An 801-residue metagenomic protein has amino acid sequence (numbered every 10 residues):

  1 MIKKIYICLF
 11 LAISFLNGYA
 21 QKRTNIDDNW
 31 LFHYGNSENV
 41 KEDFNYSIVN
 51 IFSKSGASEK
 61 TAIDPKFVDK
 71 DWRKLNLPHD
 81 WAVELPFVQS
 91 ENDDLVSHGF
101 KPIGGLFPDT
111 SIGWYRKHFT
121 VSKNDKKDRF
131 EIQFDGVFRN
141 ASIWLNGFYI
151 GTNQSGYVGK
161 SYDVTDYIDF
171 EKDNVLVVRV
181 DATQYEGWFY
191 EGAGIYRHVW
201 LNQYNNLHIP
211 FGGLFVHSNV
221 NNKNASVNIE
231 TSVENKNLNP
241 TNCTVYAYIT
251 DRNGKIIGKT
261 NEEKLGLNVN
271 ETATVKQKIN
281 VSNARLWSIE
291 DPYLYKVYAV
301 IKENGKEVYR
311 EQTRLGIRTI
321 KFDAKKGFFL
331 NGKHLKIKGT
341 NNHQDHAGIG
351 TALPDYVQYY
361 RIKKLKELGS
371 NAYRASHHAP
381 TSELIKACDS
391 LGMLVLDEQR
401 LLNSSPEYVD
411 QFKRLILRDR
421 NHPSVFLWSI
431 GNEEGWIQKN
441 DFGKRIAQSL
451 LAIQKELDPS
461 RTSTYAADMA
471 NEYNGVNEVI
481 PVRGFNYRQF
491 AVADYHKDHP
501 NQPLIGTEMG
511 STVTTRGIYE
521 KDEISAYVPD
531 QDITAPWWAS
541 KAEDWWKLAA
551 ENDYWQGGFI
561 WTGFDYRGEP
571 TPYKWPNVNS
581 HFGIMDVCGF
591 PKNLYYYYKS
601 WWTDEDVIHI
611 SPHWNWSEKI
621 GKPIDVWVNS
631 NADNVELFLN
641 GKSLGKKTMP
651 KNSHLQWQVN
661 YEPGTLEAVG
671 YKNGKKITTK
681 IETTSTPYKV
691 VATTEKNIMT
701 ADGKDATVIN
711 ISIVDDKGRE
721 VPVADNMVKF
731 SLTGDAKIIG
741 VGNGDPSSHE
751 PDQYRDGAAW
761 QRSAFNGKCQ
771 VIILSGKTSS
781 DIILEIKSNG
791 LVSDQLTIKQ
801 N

Functional and structural regions predicted by a protein language model:
M1-K22: Bacterial Sec-dependent N-terminal signal peptides
Q21-Q133, E186, G192-I195, L207 (+2 more regions): Extended carbohydrate-recognition surfaces in non-catalytic/accessory domains of CAZymes and lectin-like proteins
Y34, E42-D64, L77, F148 (+4 more regions): Extended substrate-binding grooves/exosites of carbohydrate-active enzymes
Y34-S37, V83-V88, G105-G212, H217 (+6 more regions): Accessory beta-strand-rich segments of carbohydrate-active enzymes
D169-E171, S232-D323, W657-G664, K672-N673 (+2 more regions): Extended acidic/polar, glycine-enriched regions that form or flank non-catalytic beta-rich accessory modules
I229-V233, P612, I624-S630, V669 (+3 more regions): Beta-strand-rich structural segments
T241-Y246, I289-K296, N631-D633, F638-L644 (+3 more regions): Short flexible loop/turn segments that cap and initiate beta-strands
F322, T603-D625, E682-V708, V714-V721 (+1 more regions): Short S/T/G/P-enriched beta-strand
